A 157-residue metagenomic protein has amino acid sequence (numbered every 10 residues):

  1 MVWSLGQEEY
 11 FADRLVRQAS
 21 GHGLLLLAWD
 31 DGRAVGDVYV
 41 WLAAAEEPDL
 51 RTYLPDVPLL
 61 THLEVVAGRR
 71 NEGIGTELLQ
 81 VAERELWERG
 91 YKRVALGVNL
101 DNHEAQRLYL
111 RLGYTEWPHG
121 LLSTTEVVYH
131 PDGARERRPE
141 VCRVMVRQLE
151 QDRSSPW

Functional and structural regions predicted by a protein language model:
V2-G68, L79-Q80, E85, Q148-P156: Acetyl-CoA-dependent GNAT
R33, P58, E72, R89 (+1 more regions): Structured loop/turn residues at beta-strand edges in well-structured enzyme cores
L54, K92, N99-H103, R111-L112 (+2 more regions): C-terminal "cap" of GNAT-fold acetyltransferases
H62, R93-A95: One-face residue pattern on beta-strands with alternating periodicity enriched for small/polar residues
V66-Q80, E88-R89, L100-R107, R111: Conserved glycine-rich acetyl-CoA-binding loop
E83, G97-V98: Short acidic/polar micro-motifs centered on Gly/Asp/Asn
